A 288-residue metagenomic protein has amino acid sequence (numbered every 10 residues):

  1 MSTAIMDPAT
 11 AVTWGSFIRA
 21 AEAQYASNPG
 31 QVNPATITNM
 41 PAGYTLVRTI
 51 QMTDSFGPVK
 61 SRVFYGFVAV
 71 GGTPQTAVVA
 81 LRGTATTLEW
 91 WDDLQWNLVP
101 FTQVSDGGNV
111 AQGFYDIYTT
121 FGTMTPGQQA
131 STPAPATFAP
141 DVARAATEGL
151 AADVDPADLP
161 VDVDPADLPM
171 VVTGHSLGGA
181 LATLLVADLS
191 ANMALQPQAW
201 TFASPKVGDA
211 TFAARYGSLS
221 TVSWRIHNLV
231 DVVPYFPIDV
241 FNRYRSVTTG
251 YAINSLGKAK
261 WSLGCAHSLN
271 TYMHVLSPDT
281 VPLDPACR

Functional and structural regions predicted by a protein language model:
M1-P74: N-terminal low-complexity, Ser/Thr- and acidic-residue-enriched intrinsically disordered segments
T45-T173, S190-Q196, S220-T221, D239-V240 (+1 more regions): A conserved cap/lid and substrate-binding interface adjacent to the catalytic center of lipid-processing enzymes
K60, L181, V207-G208: Short, glycine/acidic-rich beta->alpha junctions
L81-T84, H175-S176, F202-S204, N228-L229: Active-site-proximal beta-strand/loop segments in catalytic clefts of secreted hydrolases
G174-G178, A182: Gly/Ala-rich beta-loop-alpha elbow adjacent to hydrolase catalytic centers
L184-D188: Active-site signature of alpha/beta-hydrolase-fold catalytic machinery across serine- and Asp/Cys-nucleophile hydrolases
A191-P278: The feature captures the conserved acid-bearing segment of alpha/beta-hydrolase catalytic domains
